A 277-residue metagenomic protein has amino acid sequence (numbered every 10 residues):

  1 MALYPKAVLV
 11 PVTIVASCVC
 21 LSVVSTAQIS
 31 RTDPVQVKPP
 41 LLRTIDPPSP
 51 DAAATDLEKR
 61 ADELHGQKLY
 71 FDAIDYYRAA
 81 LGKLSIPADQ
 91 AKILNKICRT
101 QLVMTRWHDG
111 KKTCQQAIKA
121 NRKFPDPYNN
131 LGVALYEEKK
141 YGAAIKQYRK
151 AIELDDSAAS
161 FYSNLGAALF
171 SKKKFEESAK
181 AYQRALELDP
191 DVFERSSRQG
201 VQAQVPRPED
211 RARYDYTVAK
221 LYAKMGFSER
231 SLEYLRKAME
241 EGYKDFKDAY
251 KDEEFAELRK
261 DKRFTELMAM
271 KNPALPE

Functional and structural regions predicted by a protein language model:
D51, S85-A88, R122, D156 (+3 more regions): Short coil turns that delineate tetratricopeptide repeat
A52-K83, K92, R99-V103: Alpha-helical segment of the N-proximal tetratricopeptide repeat
T55, D89-K92, D126, S160 (+2 more regions): Start-of-helix register in tetratricopeptide repeats
L69-D75, K92, V103-Q116, E137-K150 (+2 more regions): Structural signature of tandem alpha-helical TPR/SEL1-like repeats, specifically the intra-repeat loop/turn
G82-S85, Q115-K119, K150-E153, L186-E187 (+3 more regions): Conserved structural position within tetratricopeptide repeats
I93-K96, N130, N164, R198 (+2 more regions): Canonical tetratricopeptide repeat
